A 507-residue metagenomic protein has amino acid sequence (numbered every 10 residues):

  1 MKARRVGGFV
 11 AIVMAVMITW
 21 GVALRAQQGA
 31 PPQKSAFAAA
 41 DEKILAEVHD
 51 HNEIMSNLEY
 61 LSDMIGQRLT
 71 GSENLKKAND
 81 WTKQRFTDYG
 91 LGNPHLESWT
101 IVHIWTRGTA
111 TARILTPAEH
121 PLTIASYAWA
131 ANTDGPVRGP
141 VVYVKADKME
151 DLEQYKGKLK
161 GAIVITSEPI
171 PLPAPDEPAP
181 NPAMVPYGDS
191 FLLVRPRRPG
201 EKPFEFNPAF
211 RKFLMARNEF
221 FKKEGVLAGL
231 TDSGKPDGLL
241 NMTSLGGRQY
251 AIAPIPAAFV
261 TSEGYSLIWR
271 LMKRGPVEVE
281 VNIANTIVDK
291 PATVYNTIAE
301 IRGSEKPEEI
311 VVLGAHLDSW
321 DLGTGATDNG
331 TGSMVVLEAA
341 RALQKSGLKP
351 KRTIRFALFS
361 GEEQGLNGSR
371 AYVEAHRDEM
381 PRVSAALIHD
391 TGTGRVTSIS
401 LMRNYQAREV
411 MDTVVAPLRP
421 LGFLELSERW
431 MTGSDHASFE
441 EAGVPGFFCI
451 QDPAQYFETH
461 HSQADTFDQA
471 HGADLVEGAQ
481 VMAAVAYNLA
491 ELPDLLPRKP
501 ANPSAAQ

Functional and structural regions predicted by a protein language model:
V10-G21: Bacterial N-terminal signal peptides
G29-Q33, F37-A40, E59, D63-R197: Noncatalytic luminal/extracellular "stalk/propeptide" segments of secretory-pathway proteins
P32, F37-S72, D237, N241-L245 (+4 more regions): N-terminal capping segment at the start of a domain
A38-A40, L115, H120-Q154, L245-A326 (+2 more regions): Soluble metallo-hydrolase cores and metallopeptidase-like ectodomains found primarily in the secretory/periplasmic
D41-H49, D63-N74, A128, G139-K145 (+10 more regions): Second-shell loop/turn segments in exported
H49-L75, Q84-Y89, N93, K158 (+3 more regions): Catalytic-core environment of secreted peptidases
P117-P121, D134, G139, G157 (+7 more regions): Metal-dependent peptidase/peptidase-like ectodomains
P199-R211, M215-N218, K222-K223, A228 (+4 more regions): Active-site-adjacent substrate-binding region of metalloamidase/peptidase-like peptide-processing proteins
